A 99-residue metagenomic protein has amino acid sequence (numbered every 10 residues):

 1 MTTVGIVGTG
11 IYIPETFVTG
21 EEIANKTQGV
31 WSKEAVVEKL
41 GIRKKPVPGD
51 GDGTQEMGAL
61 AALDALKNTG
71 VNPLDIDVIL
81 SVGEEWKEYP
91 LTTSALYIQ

Functional and structural regions predicted by a protein language model:
M1-L80: Conserved "HGTGT" condensation-loop signature of ketosynthase/thiolase-family condensing enzymes that catalyze
I23, L80-Q99: Active-site-proximal gating segment of KS-fold condensing enzymes and close homologs
